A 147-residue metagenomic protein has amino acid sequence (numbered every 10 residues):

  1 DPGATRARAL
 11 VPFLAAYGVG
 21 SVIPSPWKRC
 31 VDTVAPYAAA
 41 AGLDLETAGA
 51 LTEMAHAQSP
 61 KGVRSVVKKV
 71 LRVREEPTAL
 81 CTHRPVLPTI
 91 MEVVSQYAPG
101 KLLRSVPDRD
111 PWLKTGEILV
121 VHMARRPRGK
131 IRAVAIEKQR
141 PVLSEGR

Functional and structural regions predicted by a protein language model:
D1-K69, P88, Y97-K101, D108-E117 (+3 more regions): Active-site-proximal alpha-helix that buttresses catalytic centers in soluble enzyme cores
I23, E76-I90: Beta-strand elements within well-structured catalytic alpha/beta cores of enzymes that handle phosphate/sulfate esters
V94: Active-site His/acidic residue clusters
H122-R128: Short acidic-glycine loop/turn motifs at beta-strand connectors
I131: Short acidic, gly/pro-rich beta-turn/loop elements at beta-sheet edges and active-site/ligand-binding grooves
